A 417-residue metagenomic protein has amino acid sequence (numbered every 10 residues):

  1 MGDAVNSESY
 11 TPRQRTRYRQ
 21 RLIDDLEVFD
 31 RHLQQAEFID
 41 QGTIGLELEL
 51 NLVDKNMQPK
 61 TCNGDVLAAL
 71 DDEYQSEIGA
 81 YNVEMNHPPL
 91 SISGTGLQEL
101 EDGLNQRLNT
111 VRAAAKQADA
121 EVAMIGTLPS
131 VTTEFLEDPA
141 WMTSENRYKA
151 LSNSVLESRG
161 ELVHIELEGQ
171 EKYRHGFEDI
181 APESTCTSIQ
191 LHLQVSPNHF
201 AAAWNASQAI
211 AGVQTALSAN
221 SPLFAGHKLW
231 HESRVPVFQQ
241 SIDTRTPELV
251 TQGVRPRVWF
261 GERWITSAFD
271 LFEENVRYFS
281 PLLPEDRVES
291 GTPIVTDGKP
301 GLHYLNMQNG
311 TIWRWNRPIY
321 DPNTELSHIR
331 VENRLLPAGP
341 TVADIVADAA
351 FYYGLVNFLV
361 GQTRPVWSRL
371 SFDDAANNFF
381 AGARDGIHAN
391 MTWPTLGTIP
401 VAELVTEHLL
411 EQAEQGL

Functional and structural regions predicted by a protein language model:
M1-L417: Phosphate/nucleotide-binding catalytic core
